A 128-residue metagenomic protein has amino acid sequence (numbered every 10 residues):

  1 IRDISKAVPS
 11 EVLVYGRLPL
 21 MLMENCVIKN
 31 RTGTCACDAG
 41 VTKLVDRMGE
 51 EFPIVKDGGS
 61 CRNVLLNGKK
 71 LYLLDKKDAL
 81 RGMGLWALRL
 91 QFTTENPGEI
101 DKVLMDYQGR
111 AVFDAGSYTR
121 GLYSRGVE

Functional and structural regions predicted by a protein language model:
I1-E128: Active-site pocket-lining/capping segments in soluble small-molecule metabolic enzymes
